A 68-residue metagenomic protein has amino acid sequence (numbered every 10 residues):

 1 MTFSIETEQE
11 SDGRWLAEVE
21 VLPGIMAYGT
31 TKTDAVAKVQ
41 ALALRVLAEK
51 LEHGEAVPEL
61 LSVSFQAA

Functional and structural regions predicted by a protein language model:
M1-S4, T33, A37-A68: Short, charged, surface-exposed hinge/linker loops at domain edges that act as mobile lids or interdomain connectors
F3, V21-P23: Short amphipathic alpha-helical segments
E8-V21: Short aromatic-glycine-(Arg/Gly/Cys) micro-motifs in beta-strand/loop hairpins
P23-T33: A short, exposed loop/beta-hairpin motif centered on an aromatic-Gly-Thr core
